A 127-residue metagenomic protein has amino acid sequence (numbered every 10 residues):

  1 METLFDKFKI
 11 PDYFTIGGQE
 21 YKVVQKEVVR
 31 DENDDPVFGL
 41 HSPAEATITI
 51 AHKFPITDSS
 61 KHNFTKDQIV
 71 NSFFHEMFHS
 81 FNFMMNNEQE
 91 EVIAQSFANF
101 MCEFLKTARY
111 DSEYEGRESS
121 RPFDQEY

Functional and structural regions predicted by a protein language model:
M1-D67, M84-Y127: Metalloprotease/metallohydrolase-associated module, dominated by Zn2+-dependent proteases
N71-F83: Active-site recognition of the HExxH zinc-binding catalytic motif
